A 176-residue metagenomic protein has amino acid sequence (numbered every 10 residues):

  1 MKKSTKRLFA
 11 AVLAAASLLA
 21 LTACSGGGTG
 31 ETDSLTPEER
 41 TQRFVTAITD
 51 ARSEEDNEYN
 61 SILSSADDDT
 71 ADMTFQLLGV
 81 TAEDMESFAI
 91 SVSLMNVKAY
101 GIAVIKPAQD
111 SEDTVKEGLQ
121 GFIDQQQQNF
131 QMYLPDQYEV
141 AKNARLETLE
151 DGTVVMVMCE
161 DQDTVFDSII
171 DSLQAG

Functional and structural regions predicted by a protein language model:
K2-V12: Bacterial N-terminal signal peptides that target proteins for export
L19-A23: C-terminal motif of bacterial Sec signal peptides marking the signal peptidase cleavage site
S25-G28: Bacterial signal peptide processing site
T41-V45, I102, E112, K116-Q120 (+1 more regions): Extracytoplasmic/secreted envelope proteins and their assembly/folding machinery, especially bacterial periplasmic
L63-K98, T114-V115: Short, compositionally biased low-complexity segments enriched in polar/charged residues
L94, V104, Q137-G176: A short, solvent-exposed beta-edge/loop patch
A99-Q109: A short acidic-to-branched-hydrophobic micro-motif
E112-E150: Short Gly/Thr-rich strand-loop-strand
